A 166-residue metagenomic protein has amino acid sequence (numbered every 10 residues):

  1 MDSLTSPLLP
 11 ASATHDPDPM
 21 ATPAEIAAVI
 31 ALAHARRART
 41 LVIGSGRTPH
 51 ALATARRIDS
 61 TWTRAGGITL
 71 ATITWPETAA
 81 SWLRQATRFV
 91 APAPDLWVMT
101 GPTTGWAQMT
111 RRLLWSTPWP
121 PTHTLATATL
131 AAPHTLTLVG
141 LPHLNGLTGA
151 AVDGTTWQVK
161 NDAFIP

Functional and structural regions predicted by a protein language model:
M1-D16: Flexible loop/hinge segments that line or gate small-molecule binding clefts
S12-T74: An alpha-beta-alpha
G46, Q158-V159: Short acidic/His/Gly/Ser-rich catalytic and metal-binding motifs that mark active-site loops of diverse hydrolases
A51-W157: Extracellular/periplasmic bilobed ligand-binding domains
N161-P166: Long, C-terminal catalytic modules of enzymes
